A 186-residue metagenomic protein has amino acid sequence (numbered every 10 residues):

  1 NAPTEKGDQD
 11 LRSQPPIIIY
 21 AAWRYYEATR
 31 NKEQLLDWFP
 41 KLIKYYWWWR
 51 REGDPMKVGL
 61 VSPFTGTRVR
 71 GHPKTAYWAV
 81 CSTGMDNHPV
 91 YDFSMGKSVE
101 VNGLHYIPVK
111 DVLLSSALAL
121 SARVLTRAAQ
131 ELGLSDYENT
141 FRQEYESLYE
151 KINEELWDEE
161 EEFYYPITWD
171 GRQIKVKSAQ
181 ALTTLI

Functional and structural regions predicted by a protein language model:
N1-P15, E100-S116, Y165-L182: Solvent-exposed loop and edge beta-strand segments that line ligand/cofactor-binding and catalytic clefts
P3-Q9, Y26-L36: The substrate-binding groove and active-site-proximal loops of carbohydrate-active enzymes, especially glycoside
R12, L36, P40-I43, N139-E150: An alpha-helix initiation/capping motif
P15, I19-A22, S115, A119-A122: TPR repeat positional signature
Y20-W23, P40-I43, W47-R51, R123 (+1 more regions): A broadly conserved amphipathic alpha-helix scaffold signal in soluble, globular proteins
A21, A28, K97-S98, L104 (+1 more regions): Generic signal for short, ordered secondary-structure residues within or immediately flanking folded domains
K32-V112, D158-E159: Active-site acid/base region of carbohydrate-active enzymes
R50-R68, A117-I186: Catalytic cores of carbohydrate-active enzymes
